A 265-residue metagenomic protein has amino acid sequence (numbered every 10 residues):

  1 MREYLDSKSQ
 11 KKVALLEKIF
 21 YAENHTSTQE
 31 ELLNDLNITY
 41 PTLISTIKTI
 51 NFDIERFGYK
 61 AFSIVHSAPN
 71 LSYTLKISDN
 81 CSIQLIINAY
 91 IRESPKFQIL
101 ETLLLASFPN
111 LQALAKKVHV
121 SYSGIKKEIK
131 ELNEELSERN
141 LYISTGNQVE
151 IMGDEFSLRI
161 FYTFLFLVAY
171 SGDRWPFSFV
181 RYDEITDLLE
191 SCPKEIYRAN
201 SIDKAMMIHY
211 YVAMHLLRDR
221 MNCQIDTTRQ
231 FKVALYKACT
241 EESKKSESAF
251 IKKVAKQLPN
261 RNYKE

Functional and structural regions predicted by a protein language model:
M1-E265: A cross-family "folded-core" feature that marks the main globular domain of proteins
